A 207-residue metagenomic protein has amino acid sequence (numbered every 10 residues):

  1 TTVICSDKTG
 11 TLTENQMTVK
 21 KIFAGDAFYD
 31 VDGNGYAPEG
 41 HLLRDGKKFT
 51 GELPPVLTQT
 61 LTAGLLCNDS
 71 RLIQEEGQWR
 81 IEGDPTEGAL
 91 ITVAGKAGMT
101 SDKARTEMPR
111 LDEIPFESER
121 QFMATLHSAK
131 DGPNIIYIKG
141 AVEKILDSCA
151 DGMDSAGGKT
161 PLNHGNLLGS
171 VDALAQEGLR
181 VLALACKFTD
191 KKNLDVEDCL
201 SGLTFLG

Functional and structural regions predicted by a protein language model:
T1-G207: Conserved cytosolic headpiece of P-type ATPases
